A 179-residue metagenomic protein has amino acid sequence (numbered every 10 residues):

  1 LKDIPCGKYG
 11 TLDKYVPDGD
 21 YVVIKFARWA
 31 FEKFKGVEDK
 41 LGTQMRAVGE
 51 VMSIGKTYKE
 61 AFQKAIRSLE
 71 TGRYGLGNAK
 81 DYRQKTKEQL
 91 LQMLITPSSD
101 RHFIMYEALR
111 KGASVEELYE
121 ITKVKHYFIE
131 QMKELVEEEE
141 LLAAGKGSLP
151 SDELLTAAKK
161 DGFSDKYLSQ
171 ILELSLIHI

Functional and structural regions predicted by a protein language model:
L1-A144, S148-L154, D161-G162: ATP-dependent carboxylate activation and anion-phosphoryl transfer catalytic cores that bind Mg-ATP to form
A158-D161, Y167-I171: Extended, domain-scale alpha-helical bundle/helix-rich regions
I177-I179: Conserved small/polar residues in nucleotide/adenosyl-binding loops
